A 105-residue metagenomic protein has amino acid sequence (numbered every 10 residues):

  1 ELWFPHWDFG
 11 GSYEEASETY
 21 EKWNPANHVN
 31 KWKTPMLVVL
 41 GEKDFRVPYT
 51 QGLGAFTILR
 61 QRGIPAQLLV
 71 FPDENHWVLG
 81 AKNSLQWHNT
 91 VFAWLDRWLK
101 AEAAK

Functional and structural regions predicted by a protein language model:
E1-K105: Active-site-proximal cap/loop segments of hydrolase catalytic domains
